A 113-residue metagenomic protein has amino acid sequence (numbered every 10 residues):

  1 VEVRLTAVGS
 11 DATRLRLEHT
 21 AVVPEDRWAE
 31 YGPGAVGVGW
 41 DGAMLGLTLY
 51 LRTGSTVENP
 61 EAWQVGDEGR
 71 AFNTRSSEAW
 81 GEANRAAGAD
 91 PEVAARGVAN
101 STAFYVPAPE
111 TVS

Functional and structural regions predicted by a protein language model:
V1-A7: Hydrophobic/aromatic beta-strand elements that line small-molecule binding cavities or substrate pockets in beta-rich
G9-A12: Glycine-rich nucleotide-binding loop
T20-S113: Terminal "cap-and-tail" regions of soluble proteins that handle hydrophobic small molecules
